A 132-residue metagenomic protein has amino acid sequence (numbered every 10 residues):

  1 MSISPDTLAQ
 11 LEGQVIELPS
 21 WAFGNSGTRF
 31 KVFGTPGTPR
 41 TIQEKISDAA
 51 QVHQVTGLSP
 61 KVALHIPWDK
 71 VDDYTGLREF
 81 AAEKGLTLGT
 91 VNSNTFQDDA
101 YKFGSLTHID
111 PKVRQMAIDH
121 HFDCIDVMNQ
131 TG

Functional and structural regions predicted by a protein language model:
M1-Q130: N-terminal pre-domain/capping segments
